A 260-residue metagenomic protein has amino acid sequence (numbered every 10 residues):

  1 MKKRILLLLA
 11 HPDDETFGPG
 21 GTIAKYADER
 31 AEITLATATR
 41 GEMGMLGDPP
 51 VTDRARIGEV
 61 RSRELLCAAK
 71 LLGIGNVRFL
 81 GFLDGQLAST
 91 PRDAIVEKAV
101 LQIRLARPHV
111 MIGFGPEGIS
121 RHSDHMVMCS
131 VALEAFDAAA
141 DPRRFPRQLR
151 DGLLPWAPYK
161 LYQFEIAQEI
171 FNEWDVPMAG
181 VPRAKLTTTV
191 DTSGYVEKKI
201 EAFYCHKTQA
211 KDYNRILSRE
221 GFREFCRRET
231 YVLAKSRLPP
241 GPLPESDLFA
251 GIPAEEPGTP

Functional and structural regions predicted by a protein language model:
M1-A106, E134, D141: Active-site rim/loop-helix segments in enzyme catalytic domains that contact anionic ligands
K2-L6, S89-P260: Metal-dependent de-N-acetylase/amidase catalytic core
